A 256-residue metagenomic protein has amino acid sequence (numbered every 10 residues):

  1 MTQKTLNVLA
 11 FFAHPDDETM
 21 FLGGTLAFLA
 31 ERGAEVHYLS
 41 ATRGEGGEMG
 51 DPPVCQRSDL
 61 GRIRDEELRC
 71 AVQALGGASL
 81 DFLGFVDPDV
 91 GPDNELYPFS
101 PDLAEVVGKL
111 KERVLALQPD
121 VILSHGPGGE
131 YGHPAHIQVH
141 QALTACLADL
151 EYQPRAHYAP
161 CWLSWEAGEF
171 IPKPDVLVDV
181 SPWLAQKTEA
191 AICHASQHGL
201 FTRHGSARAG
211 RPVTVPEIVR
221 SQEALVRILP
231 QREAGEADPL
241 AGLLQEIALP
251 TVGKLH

Functional and structural regions predicted by a protein language model:
M1-L117, G242, E246-K254: Active-site rim/loop-helix segments in enzyme catalytic domains that contact anionic ligands
T2-L9, N94-H256: Metal-dependent de-N-acetylase/amidase catalytic core
